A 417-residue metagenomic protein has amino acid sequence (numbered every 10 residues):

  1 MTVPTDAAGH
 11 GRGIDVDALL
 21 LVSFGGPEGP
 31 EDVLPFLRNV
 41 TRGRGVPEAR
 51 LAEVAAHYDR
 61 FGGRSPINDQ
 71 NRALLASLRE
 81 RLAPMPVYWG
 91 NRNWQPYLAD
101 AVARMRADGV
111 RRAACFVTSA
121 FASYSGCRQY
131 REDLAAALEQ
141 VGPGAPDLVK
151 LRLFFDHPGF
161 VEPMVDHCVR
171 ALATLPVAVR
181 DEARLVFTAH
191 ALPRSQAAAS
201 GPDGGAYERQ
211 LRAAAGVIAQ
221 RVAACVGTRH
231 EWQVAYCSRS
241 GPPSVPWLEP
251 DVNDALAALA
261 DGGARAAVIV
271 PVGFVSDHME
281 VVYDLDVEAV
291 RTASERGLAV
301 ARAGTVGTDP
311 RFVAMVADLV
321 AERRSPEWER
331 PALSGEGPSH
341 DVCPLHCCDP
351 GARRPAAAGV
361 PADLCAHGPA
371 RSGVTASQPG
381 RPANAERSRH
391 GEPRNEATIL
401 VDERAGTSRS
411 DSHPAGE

Functional and structural regions predicted by a protein language model:
T2-T375, L400, E417: Active-site-proximal alpha-helix that buttresses catalytic centers in soluble enzyme cores
T375, E396-A397, A405-G406: Targeting/processing segments of secretory and organellar proteins
Q378-G380, N384, A405: Intrinsic disorder/low-complexity segments
T407-G416: Short, intrinsically disordered C-terminal tails of secreted or membrane-associated proteins
